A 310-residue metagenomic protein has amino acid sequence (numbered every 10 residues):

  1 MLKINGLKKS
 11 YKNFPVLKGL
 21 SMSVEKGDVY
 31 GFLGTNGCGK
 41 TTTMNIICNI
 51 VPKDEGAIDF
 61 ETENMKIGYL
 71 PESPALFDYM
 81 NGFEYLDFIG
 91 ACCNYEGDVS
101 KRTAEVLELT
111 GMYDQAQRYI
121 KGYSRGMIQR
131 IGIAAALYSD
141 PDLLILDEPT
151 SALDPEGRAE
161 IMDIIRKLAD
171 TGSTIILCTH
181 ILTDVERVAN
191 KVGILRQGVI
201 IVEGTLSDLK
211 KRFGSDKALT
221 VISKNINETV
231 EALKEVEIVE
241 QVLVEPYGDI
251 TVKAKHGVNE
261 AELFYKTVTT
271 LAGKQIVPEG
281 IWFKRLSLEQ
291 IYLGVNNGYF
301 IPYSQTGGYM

Functional and structural regions predicted by a protein language model:
K66, H256-M310: C-terminal coupling/interaction segments
D87, A91, D98-Q115: Conserved ABC ATPase "signature" region
Y119-G126: Conserved ABC ATPase signature
I133: Hydrophobic anchor residue at the start of the ABC signature
L144-E148: Catalytic Walker B motif of ABC-type/P-loop ATPase nucleotide-binding domains
M162-K255: ABC transporter nucleotide-binding domain
